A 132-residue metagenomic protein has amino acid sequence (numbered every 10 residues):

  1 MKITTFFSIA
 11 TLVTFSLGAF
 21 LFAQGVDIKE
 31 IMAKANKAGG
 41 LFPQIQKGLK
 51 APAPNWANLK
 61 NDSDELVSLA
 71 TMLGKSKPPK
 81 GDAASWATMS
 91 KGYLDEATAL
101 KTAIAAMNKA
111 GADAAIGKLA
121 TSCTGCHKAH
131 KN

Functional and structural regions predicted by a protein language model:
M1, A23-G25, N132: Absolute protein N-terminus
M1-T11: Bacterial N-terminal signal peptides that target proteins for export
F20-K118: Extracytoplasmic c-type cytochrome modules immediately beyond a signal peptide or single-pass transmembrane anchor
M107, A129-N132: Inter-heme linker and motif-flanking segments adjacent to c-type heme-binding CXXCH motifs in c-type cytochromes
L119-H130: The canonical Cys-X-X-Cys-His
